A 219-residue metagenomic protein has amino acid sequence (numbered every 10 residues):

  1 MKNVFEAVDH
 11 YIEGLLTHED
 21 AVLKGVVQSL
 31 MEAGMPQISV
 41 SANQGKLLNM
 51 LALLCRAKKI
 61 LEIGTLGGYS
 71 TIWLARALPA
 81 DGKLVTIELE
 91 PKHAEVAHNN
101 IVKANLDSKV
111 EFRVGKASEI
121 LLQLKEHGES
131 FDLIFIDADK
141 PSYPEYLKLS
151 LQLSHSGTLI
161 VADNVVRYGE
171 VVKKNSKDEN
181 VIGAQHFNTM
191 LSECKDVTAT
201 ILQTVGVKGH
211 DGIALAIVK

Functional and structural regions predicted by a protein language model:
M1-L133, K140-V161, V165-K219: A short alpha-helical cap/connector motif
